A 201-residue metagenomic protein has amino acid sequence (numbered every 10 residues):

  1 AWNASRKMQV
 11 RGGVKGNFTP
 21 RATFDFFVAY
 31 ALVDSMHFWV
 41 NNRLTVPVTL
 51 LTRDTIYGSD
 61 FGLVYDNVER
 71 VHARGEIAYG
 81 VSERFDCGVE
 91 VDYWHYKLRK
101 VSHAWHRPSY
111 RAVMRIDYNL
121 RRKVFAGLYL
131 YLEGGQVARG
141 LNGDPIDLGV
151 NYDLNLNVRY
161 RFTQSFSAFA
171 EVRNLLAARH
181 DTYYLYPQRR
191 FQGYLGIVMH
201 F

Functional and structural regions predicted by a protein language model:
A1-F201: Exposed, low-structure sequence patches enriched in small/polar residues
